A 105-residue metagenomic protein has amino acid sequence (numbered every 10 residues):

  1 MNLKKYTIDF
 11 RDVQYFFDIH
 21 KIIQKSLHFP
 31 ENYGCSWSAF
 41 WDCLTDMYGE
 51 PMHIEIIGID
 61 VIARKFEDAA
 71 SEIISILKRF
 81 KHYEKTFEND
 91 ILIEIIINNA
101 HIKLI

Functional and structural regions predicted by a protein language model:
M1-Y33, W37, W41-I105: Eukaryotic endosomal/vacuolar membrane-trafficking regulators centered on PX-domain-mediated PI3P pathways
